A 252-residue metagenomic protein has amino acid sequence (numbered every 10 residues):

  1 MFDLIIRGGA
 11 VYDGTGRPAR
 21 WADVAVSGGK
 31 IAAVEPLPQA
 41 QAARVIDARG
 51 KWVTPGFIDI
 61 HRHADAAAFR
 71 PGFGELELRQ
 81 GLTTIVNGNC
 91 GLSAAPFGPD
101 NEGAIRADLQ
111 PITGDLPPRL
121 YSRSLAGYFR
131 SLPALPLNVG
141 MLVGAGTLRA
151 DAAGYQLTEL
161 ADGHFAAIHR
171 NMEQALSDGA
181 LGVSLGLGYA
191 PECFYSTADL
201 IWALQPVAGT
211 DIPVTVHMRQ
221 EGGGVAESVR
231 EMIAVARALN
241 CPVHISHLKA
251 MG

Functional and structural regions predicted by a protein language model:
M1-F2, Q41-A43, R49, V53-P55 (+5 more regions): Short coil/turn connectors at secondary-structure junctions
M1-G56: Histidine-rich, glycine-flanked metal-binding segment
G9, G29, G50, H61 (+4 more regions): Divalent metal-coordination and catalytic microenvironments
K51, H63-A66, C90-S93, Y189 (+2 more regions): Acidic, glycine-rich active-site loops and adjacent beta-strand->loop/helix elements that engage anionic groups
K51-L76: Di-metal (Zn2+ and/or Mg2+/Mn2+) metal-binding site signature of metallo-dependent hydrolases with the MBL/beta-CASP
I58-R62, I85-N87, V139-V143, V183-L185 (+2 more regions): Hydrophobic faces of well-ordered beta-strands that scaffold small-molecule active sites in alpha/beta enzyme cores
R70-L181: Divalent-metal coordination cores built from histidine and acidic residues
E159-G186, P191-G252: Histidine/acidic residue-rich metal-binding segments in metalloenzymes
